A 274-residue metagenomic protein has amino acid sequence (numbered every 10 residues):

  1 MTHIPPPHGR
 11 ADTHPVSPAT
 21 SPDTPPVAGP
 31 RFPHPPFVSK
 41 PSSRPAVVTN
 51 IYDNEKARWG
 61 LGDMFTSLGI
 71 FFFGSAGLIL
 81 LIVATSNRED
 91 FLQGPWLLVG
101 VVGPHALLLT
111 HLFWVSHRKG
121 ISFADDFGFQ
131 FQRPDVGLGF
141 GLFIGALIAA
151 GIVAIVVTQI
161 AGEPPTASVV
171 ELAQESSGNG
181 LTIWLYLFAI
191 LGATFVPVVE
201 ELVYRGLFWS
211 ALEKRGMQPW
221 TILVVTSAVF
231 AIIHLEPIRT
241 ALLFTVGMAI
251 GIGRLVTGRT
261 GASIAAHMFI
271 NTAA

Functional and structural regions predicted by a protein language model:
M1-L138, G151, I155, T272-A273: N-terminal, membrane-interfacial amphipathic/helix-forming hydrophobic leader that caps and precedes the first
G9, F72-F73, L81, F131 (+6 more regions): Residues in flexible loops and secondary-structure boundaries
G62-I70, W96, G100, P104 (+7 more regions): Alpha-helical transmembrane segments of integral membrane proteins
I70, A167-V170, Y204: Membrane-associated alpha-helix detector
I79, I121, T166, M217 (+1 more regions): Residue-level signature of transmembrane alpha-helix interfaces in integral membrane proteins
V83-V99, I121-V196, K214: Juxtamembrane helix-loop-helix connectors linking adjacent transmembrane helices in multi-pass membrane enzymes
V115-R118, G128, I160, I232-E236 (+1 more regions): Helix-loop junctions at the membrane-solvent interface of multi-pass transporters, primarily the C-terminal
I148-I152, A173-A274: Transmembrane helix-loop-helix hairpins at the membrane interface of multi-pass integral membrane proteins
